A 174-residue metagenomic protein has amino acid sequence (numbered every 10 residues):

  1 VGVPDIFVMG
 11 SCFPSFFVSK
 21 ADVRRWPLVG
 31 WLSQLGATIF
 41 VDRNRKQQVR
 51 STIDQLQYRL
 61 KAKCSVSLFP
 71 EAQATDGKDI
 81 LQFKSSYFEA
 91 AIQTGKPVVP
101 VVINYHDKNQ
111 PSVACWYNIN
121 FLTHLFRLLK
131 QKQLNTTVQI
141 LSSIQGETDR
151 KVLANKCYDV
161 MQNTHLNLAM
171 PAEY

Functional and structural regions predicted by a protein language model:
V1-K46: Catalytic core of membrane glycerolipid acyltransferases/transacylases, capturing the structured, soluble-facing
V1-V3, A72-T75, Y105: Short glycine-rich anion-binding loops that position phosphate/pyrophosphate groups of nucleotides and phosphorylated
D22, K46-V49, I80, N118: A conditional alpha-helix N-cap/helix-loop micro-motif detector
V23, I39, K46-Q47, Q73-D76 (+1 more regions): Short histidine/acidic/glycine/proline-rich micro-motifs that form metal- and phosphate-coordinating active-site loops
L28-W31, C64, K78-N155: A cross-family acyltransferase "interaction/gating" segment
V49, L56-F88: Soluble extracytoplasmic domains of inner/organellar membrane proteins
Q139, T148-Y174: Membrane-interfacial terminal anchoring regions of lipid-handling membrane enzymes
